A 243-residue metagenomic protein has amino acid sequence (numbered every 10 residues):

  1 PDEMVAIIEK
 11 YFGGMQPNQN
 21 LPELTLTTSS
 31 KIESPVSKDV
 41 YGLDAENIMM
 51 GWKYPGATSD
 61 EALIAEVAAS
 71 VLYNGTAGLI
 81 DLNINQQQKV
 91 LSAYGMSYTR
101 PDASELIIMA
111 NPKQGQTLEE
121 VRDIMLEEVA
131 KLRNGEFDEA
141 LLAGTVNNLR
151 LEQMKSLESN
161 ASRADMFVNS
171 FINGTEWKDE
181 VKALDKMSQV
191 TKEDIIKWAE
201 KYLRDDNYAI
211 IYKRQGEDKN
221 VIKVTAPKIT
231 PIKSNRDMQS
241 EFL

Functional and structural regions predicted by a protein language model:
P1-N20, G56, Q87-F242: Charge-rich, well-structured scaffold segments of protease-associated domains
N20-A77, M109, S234-L243: His/Glu-based metal-binding/catalytic segments typifying zinc-dependent metallopeptidases
A69, Q86-Q87: Beta-strand-rich C-terminal secretin pore/gate domain of Gram-negative outer-membrane secretion/extrusion channels
D81-L82: Phosphate-proximal small/polar/acidic motifs at interfaces that engage nucleotide phosphates, polyphosphates
